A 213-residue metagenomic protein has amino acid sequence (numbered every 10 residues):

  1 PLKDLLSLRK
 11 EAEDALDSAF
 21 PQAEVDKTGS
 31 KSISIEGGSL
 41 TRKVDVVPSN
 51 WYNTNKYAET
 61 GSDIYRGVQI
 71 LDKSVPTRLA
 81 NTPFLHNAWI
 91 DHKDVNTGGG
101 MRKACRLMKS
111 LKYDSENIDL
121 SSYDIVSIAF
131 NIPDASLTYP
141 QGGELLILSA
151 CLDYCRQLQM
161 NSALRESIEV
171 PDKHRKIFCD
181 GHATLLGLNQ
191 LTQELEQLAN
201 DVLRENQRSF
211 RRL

Functional and structural regions predicted by a protein language model:
L2-Q157, F210-R211: Catalytic cores of NTP-dependent nucleotidyl/adenyl transfer enzymes across multiple folds
N161-L213: Terminal (often C-terminal) interaction modules
